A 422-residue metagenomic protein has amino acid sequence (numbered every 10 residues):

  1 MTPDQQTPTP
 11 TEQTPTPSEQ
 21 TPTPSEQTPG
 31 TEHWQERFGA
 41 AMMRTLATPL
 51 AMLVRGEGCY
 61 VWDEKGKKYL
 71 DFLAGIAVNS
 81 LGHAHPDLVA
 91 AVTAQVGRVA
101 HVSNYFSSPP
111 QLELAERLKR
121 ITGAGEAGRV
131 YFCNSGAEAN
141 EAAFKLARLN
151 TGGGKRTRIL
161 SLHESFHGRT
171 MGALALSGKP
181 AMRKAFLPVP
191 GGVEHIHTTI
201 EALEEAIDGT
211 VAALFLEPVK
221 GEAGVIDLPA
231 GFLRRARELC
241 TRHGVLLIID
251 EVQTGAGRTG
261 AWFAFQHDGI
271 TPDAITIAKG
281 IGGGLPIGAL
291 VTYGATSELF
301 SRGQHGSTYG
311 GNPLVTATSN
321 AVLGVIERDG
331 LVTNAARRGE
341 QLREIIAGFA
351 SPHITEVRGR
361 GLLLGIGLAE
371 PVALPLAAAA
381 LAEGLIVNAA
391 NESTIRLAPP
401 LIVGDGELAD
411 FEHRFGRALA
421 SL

Functional and structural regions predicted by a protein language model:
T2-D4, P24-L422: Conserved N-terminal phosphate-binding loop of PLP-dependent enzymes in the Aspartate aminotransferase
